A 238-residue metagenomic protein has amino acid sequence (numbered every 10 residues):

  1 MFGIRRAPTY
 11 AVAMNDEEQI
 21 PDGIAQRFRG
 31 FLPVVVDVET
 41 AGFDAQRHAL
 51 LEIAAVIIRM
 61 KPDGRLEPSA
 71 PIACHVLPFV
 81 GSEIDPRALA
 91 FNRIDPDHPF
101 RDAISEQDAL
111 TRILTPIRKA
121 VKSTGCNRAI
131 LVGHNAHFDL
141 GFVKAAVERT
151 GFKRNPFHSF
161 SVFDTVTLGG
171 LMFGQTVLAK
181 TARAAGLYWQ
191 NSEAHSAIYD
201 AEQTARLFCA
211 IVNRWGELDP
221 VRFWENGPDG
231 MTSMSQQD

Functional and structural regions predicted by a protein language model:
F2-R5, A13-H134, D238: Conserved non-catalytic scaffold segment of RNase H-like nuclease domains
D37-E39, D139, D164, D200: Acidic active-site catalytic centers that drive phospho-/nucleotidyl reactions and related ester hydrolyses
G42-D44, H98, L140, G169 (+1 more regions): Hydrophobic positions within alpha-helical membrane elements
A45-R47, R101, F142, V147 (+2 more regions): Short, function-defining helix-loop hinge/capping sites that tune catalysis or transport
V76-N92, P96-P99, F163-E202: Active-site-proximal helix-loop-helix substrate-binding element of RNase H-like nuclease domains
A109-I113, D139-A146, S161-D164, G174-L178: Amphipathic alpha-helical interface surfaces
I130-H137, G141-F142, A146-V147, V177-D238: Acidic, Mg2+-coordinating catalytic module of metal-dependent nucleases/exonucleases that use a two-metal-ion mechanism
V147-F152, P156-L171: Histidine/lysine/aspartate-rich catalytic loop segments that bind and position anionic ligands
